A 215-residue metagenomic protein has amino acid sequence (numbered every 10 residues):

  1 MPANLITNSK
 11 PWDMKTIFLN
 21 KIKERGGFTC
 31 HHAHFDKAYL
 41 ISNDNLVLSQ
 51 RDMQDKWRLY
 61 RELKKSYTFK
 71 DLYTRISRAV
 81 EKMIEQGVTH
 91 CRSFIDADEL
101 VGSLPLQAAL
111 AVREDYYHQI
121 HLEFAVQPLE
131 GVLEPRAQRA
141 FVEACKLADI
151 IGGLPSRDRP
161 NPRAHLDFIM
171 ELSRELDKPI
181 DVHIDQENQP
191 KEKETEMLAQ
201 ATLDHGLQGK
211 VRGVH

Functional and structural regions predicted by a protein language model:
M1-D55, K70: Replace "His-x-His-based motif
I22-G26, A79, E175-D177: Alpha-helical hydrophobic/aromatic positions enriched in membrane-embedded helices and signal peptides
G26-F28, R92, P179, V211: Hydrophobic "anchor" residues on beta-strands that sit immediately upstream of conserved functional sites
H34-A38, H90, A97-L100, D158-P160 (+1 more regions): Active-site environment of divalent metal-dependent phosphoester hydrolases
A38-L72, A148, L176, E194-R212: Active-site gating loops and adjacent loop-to-helix segments of metal-dependent hydrolytic enzymes
Q54-L104, A109, Y117-L129, L147-D158 (+1 more regions): Divalent metal-dependent hydrolysis catalytic cores, especially in the metallo-beta-lactamase
L104-Y116, E134-V214: Histidine/acidic residue-rich metal-binding segments in metalloenzymes
